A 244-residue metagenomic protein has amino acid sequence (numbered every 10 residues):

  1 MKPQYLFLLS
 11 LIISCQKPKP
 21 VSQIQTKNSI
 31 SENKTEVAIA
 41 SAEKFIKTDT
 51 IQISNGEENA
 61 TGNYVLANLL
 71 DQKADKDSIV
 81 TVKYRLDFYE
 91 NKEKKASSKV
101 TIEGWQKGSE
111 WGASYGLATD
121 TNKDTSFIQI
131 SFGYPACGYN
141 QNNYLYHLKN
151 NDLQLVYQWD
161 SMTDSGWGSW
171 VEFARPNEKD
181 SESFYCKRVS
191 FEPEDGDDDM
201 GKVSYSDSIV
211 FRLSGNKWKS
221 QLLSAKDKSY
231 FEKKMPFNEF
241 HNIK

Functional and structural regions predicted by a protein language model:
K2-L8: Sec-dependent signal peptide recognition, specifically the positively charged N-region followed immediately by
L9-Q16: Hydrophobic h-region of N-terminal signal peptides that target proteins for export in Gram-negative bacteria
Q16-G62, E172-K244: Acidic, small-residue rich beta-repeat scaffolds with periodic aromatic anchors
T61-D77, T125-G133, E182-V189: Short beta-strand elements that form the blades of beta-propeller/WD-repeat-like and other beta-sheet-rich scaffold
Q72-T121: Short N-terminal edge-element motif at the start of the domain
S98-T101, Q154-M162, S220-K226: Beta-propeller fold detector
F127, C137-F173, S181-F184: Short helix-loop boundary/capping segments
